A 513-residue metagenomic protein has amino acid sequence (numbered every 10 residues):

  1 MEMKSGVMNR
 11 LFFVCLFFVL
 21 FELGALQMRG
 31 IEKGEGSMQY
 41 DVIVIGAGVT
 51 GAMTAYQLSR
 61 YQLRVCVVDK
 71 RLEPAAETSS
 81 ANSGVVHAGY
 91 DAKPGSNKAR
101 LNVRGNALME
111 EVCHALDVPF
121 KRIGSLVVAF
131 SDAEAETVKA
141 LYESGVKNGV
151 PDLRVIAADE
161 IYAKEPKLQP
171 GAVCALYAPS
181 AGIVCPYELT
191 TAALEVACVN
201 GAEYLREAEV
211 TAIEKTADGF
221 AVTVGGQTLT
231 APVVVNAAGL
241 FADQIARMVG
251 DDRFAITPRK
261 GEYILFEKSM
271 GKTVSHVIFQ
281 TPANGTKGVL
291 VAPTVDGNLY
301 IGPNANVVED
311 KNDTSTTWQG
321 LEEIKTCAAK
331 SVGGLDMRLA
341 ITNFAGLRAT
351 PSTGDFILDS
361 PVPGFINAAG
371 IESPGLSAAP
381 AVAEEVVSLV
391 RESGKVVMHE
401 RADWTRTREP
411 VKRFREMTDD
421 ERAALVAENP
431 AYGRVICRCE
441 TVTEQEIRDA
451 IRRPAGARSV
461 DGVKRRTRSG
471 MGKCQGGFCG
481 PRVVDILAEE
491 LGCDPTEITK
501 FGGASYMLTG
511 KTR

Functional and structural regions predicted by a protein language model:
V42-C66: N-terminal Rossmann-like FAD-binding beta1-loop-alpha1 element of flavoenzymes
M53, I213-D218, V222-G302, N306-T317 (+3 more regions): Flavin-dependent oxidoreductases
R60-S79: Glycine-rich FAD pyrophosphate-binding loop
G84-K164, V173, G288-V289: Dinucleotide-binding Rossmann-like beta1-alpha1 core, especially the glycine-rich loop that anchors the ADP
R100-V103, S131-T137, Y177-E195, T314-Q319 (+2 more regions): Short beta-strand to alpha-helix junction loop
S180-P232: Helical element adjacent to the flavin cofactor pocket in flavoenzyme catalytic cores
V295, S315-V435, V442-R453, M471: C-terminal catalytic lobe of FAD-dependent flavoproteins
T443-P454, G477-P495: Iron-sulfur (Fe-S) cluster-binding segments and ferredoxin-like electron-carrier domains, especially [2Fe-2S]
